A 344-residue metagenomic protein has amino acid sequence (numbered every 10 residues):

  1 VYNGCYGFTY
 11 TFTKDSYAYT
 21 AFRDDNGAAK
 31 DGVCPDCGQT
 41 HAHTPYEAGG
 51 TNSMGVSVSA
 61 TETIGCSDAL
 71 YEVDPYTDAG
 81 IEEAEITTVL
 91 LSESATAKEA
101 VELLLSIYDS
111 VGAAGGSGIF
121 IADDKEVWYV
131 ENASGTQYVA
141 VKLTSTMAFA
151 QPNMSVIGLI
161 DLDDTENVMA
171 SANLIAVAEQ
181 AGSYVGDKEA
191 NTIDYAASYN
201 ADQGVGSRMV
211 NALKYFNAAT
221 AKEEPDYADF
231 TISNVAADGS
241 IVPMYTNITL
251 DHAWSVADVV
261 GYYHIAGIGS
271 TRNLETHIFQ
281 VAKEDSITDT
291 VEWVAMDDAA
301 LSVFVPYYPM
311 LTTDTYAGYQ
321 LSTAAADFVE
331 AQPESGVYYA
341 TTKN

Functional and structural regions predicted by a protein language model:
V1-E82, L103-D229: A contiguous strand-loop segment
T87-E93: Short, well-ordered beta-strand elements within core beta-sheets of diverse protein domains
E179-D285: Glycine-rich, aromatic-lined ligand/substrate-binding cores of catalytic and carbohydrate-binding domains
V260-N344: Substrate-recognition/cap regions that form aromatic- and gly/pro-loop-enriched pockets for small-molecule ligands
